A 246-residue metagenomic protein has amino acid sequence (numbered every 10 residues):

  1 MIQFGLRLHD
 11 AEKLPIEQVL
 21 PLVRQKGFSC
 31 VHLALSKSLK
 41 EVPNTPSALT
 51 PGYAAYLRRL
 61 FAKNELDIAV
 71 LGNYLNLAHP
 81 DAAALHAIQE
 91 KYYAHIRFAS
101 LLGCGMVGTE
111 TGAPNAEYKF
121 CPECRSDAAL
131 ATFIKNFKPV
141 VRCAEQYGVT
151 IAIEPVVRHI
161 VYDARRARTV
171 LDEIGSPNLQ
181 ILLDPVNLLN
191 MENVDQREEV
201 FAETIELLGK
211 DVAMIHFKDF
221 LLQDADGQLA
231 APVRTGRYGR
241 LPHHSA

Functional and structural regions predicted by a protein language model:
I2-L6, I134-A246: Acidic/histidine-rich catalytic cores of soluble enzymes
H9-A11, K37-T45, Y74-A78, V156-H159 (+1 more regions): Short histidine/acidic/glycine/proline-rich micro-motifs that form metal- and phosphate-coordinating active-site loops
I16-S38, L101-M106: Catalytic domains of carbohydrate-active enzymes, especially glycoside hydrolases
E17-Q18, A55-Y56, L60-N64, A78-L183 (+1 more regions): Active-site acidic/histidine proton-transfer and metal-coordination neighborhood in alpha/beta enzyme cores
S36, N76, G112, D184 (+1 more regions): Flexible loop residues that form catalytic and substrate-binding hotspots at small-molecule/glycan-binding clefts
S36, V42-F61: Glycine-rich, positively charged N-terminal anion/phosphate-binding segment
P43-A48, L85, E123-R125, A231-R234: Short glycine-enriched, charge-decorated loop/helix-capping segments at active-site entrances that position
